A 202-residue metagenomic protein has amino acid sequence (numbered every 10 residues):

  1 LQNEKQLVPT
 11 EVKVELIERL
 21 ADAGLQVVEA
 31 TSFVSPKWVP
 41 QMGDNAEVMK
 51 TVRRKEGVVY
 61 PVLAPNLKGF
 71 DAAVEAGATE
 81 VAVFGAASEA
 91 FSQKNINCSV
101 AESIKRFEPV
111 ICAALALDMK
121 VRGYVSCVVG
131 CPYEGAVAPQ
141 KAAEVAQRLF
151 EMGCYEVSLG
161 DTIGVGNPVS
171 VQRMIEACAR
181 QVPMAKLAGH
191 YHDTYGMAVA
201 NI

Functional and structural regions predicted by a protein language model:
L1-K68: N-terminal capping/small domains of soluble enzymes
L1-V14, G57-L67, Q93-V100, C127-K141 (+1 more regions): Active-site mouth loops of central-metabolism enzymes
L20, A73, V81, G123 (+1 more regions): Conserved, mostly hydrophobic/aromatic
Q26-T51, G85-S99, V129-Y133, S158-P168: Glycine-rich, proline-tolerant flexible connector loops at the mouths of alpha/beta enzymes
W38-V62, A101-G123, E144-Q147, S170-G189: Alpha-helix-loop-beta-strand connector modules within alpha/beta enzyme cores
N66-G77, G196-I202: Catalytic cores of alpha/beta
T79-S88, R122-S126: Non-cysteine beta-strand/loop elements that form the S-adenosyl-L-methionine
